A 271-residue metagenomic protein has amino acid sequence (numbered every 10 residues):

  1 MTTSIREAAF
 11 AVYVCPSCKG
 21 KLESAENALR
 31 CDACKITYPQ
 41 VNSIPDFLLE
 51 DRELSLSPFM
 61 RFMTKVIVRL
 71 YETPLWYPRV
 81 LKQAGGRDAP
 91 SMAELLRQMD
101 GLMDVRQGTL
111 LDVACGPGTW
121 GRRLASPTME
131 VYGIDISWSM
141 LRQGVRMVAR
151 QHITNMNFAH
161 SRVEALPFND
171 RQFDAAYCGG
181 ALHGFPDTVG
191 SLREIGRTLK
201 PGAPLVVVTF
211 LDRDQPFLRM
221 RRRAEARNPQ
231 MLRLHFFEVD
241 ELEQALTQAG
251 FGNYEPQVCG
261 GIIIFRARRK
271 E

Functional and structural regions predicted by a protein language model:
T2-M63: N-terminal auxiliary segments of SAM/dcSAM-dependent transferases
V14, F265-E271: C-terminal lobe and adjacent flexible extensions of AdoMet/dcAdoMet transferase-like proteins
N42, L48-V105, T119-R123, M140-Q143: Conserved class I S-adenosyl-L-methionine
T109-A165: Class I SAM-dependent methyltransferase SAM/SAH-binding core
Y177: A conserved beta-strand element that flanks and buttresses the S-adenosyl-L-methionine
G180-A181: Short catalytic micro-motifs in class I SAM-dependent methyltransferases
V189-P201: A short glycine-rich, Lys/Arg-flanked "PGG" loop and its adjoining helix->strand segment in the class I
V206-F265: C-terminal alpha-helical "lid/dimerization" subdomain adjacent to the S-adenosyl-L-methionine
